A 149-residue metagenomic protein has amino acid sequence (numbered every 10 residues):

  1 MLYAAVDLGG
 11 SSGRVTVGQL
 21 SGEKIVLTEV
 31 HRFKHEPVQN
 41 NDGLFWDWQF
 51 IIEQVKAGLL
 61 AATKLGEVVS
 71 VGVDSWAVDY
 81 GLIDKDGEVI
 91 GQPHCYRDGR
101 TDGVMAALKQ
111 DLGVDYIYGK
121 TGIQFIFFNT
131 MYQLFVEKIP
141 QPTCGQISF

Functional and structural regions predicted by a protein language model:
M1-G91, G119: N-terminal glycine/serine-rich phosphate-binding loop of ATP-dependent small-molecule kinases, especially carbohydrate
L60-F149: Glycine-rich phosphate-binding/catalytic subdomain of phosphoryl-transfer and nucleotide/sugar-phosphate-processing
